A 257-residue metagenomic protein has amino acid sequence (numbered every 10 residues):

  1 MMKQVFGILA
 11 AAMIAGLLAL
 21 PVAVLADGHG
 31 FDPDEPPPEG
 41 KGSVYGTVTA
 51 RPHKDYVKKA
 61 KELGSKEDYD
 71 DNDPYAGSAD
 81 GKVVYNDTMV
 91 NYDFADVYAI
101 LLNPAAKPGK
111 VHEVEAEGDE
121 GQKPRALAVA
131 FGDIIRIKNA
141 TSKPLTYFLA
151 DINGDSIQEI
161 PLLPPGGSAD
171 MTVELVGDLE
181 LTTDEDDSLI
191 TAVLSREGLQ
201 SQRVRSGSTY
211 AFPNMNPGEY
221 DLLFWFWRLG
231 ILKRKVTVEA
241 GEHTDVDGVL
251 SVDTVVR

Functional and structural regions predicted by a protein language model:
M1-G7: Positively charged n-region of N-terminal signal peptides that target proteins for export
L9-P21: Bacterial N-terminal signal peptides
P21-D27: Signal peptide processing junction and immediate N-terminal pro/mature segment of secreted/exported proteins
D27-R257: Extracytoplasmic copper-binding redox domains, predominantly the cupredoxin/blue-copper superfamily
